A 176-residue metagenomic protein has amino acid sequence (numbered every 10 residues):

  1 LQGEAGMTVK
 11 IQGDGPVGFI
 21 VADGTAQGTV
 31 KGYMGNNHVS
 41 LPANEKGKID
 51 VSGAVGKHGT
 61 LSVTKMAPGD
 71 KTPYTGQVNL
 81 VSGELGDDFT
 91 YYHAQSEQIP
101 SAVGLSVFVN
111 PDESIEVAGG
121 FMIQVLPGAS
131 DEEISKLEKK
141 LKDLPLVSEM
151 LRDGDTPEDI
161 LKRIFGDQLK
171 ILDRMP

Functional and structural regions predicted by a protein language model:
L1-I171: Interaction interfaces in information-processing and related assembly proteins
P176: Local cysteine-cluster metal-coordination motifs and their immediate loop/turn environment, predominantly Fe-S cluster
